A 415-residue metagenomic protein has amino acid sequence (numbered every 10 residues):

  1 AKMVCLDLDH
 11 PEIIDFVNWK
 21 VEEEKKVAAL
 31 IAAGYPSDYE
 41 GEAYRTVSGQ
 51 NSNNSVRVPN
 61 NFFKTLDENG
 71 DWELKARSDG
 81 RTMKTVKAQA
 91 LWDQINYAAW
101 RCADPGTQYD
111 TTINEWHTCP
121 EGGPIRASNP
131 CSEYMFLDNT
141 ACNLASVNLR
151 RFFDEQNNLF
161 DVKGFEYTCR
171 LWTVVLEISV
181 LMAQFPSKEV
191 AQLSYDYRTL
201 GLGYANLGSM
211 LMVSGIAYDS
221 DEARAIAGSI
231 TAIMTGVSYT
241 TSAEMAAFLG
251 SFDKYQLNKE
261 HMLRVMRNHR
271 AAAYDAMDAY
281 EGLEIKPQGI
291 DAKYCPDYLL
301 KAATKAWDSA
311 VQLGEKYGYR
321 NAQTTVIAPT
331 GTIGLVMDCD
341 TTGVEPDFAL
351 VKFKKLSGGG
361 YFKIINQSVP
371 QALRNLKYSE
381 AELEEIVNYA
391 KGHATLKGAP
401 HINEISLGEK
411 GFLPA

Functional and structural regions predicted by a protein language model:
A1-A415: Long, C-terminal-biased catalytic regions of enzyme "large/alpha" subunits
